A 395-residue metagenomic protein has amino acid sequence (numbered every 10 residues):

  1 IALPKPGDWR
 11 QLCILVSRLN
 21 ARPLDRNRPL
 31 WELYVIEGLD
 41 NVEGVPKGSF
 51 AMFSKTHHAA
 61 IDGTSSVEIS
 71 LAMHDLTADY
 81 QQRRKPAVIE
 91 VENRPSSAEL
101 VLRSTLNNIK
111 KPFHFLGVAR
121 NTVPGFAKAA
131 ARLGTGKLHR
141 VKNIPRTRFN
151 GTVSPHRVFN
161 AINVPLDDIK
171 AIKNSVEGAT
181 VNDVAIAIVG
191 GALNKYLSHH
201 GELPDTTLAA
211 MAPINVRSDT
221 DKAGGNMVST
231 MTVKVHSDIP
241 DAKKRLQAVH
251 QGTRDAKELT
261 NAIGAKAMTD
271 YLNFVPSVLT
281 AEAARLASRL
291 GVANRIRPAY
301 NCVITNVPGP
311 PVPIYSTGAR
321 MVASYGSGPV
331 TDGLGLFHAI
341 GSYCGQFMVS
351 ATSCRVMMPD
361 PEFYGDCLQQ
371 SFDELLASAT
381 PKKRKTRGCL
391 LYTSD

Functional and structural regions predicted by a protein language model:
I1-L334, A339-S394: Soluble acyl-CoA-dependent acyltransferase catalytic core bearing the H(X)4D motif
